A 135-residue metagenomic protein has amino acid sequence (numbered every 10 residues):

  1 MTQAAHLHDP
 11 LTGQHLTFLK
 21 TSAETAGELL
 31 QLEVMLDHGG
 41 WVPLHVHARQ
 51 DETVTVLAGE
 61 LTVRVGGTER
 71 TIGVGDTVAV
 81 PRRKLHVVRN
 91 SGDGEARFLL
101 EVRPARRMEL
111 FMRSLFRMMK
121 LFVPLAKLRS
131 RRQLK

Functional and structural regions predicted by a protein language model:
H8-L44, Q50: A short glycine-rich, His/Asp/Glu-containing loop-to-beta-strand
E24, T53, G67-L85: Short acidic-glycine-tyrosine-enriched beta hairpin
E33-M35, E60-T62, L99-E101: Residue-level recognition of well-ordered beta-strand positions that form the cores of beta-sheet-rich folds across
L36-H38, Q50, L57, R82 (+1 more regions): Short loop/turn positions at the edges of beta-strands in beta-sheet-rich folds
V42, V65-I72, A96: Short beta-strand segments
R49-L61, G66: Glycine- and acidic-residue-biased ligand/ion/polar-headgroup-sensing regions
R82-E109: Ligand-binding loop in jelly-roll beta-barrel domains
F111-K135: Acidic/histidine-enriched, glycine/proline-rich intrinsically disordered or flexible terminal extensions
